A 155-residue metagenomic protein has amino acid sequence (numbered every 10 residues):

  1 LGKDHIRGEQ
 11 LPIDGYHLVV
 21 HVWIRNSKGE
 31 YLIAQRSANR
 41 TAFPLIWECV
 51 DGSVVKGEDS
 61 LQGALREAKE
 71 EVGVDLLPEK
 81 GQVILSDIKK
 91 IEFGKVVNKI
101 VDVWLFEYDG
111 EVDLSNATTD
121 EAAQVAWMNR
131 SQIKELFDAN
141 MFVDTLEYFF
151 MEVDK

Functional and structural regions predicted by a protein language model:
L1-H21, S27: Acidic, metal-coordinating catalytic segment for phosphate/diphosphate chemistry, firing primarily on the Nudix
K3-D4, A34, S86: Residue-level detector of high-confidence beta-strand sites
D4-R7, S37, S60: Residue-level structural signal for beta-strand termini and adjacent loop
G8, P44-L45, D87-K155: Nudix hydrolase/Nudix homology domain
L18-V20, G29, V101-D102, A123: Change "...and in nucleic-acid phosphodiester-cleaving endonucleases..." to "...and in nucleic-acid processing enzymes
V19-D51: A glycine-rich, hydrophobic loop/mini-helix early in the fold
L32-I33, C49-V83: The catalytic Nudix box helix
